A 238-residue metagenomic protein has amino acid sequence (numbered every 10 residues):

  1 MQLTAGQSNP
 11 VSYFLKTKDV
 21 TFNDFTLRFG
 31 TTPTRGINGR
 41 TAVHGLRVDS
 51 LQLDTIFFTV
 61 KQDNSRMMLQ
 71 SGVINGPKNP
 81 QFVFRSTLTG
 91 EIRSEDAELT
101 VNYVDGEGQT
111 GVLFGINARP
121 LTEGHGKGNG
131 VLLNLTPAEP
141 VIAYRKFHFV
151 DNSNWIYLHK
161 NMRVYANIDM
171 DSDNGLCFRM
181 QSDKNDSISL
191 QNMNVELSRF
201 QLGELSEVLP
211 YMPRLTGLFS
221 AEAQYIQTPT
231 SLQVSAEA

Functional and structural regions predicted by a protein language model:
M1-A238: Interface amphipathic segments
